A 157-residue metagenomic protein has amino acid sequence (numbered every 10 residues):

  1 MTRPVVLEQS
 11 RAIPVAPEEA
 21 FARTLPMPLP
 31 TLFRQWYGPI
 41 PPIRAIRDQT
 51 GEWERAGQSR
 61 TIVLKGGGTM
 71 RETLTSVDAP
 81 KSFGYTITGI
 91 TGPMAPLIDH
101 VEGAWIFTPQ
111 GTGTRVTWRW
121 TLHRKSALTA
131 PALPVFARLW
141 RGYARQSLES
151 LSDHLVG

Functional and structural regions predicted by a protein language model:
M1-E52: Hydrophobic ligand-binding cavity/cleft-lining segments
R3, G66-G68, T112: Short acidic/polar mixed-charge low-complexity motifs
Q9-R11, M70-S76, V101-P109: Hydrophobic/aromatic beta-strand elements that line small-molecule binding cavities or substrate pockets in beta-rich
A20-T24, R60, L74, Y85 (+3 more regions): Hydrophobic pocket/interface hotspot
T31-L32, P42-P96, Q146-G157: Glycine-rich portal/gate segments that line the openings of hydrophobic small-molecule binding cavities
I87-G142: Beta-strand/loop substructures that line and gate deep hydrophobic ligand-binding cavities in soluble
